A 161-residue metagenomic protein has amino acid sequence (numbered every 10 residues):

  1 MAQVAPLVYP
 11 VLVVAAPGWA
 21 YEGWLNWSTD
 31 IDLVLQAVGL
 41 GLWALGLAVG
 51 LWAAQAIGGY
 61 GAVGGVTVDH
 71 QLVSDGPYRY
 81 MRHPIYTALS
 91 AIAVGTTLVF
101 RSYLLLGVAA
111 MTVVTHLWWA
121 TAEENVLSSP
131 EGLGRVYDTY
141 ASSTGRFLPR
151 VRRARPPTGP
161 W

Functional and structural regions predicted by a protein language model:
M1-S74, A91-W161: Membrane-anchoring alpha-helices and their flanking helix-loop junctions
S74-S90: Membrane-interface loop-to-helix entry segments
